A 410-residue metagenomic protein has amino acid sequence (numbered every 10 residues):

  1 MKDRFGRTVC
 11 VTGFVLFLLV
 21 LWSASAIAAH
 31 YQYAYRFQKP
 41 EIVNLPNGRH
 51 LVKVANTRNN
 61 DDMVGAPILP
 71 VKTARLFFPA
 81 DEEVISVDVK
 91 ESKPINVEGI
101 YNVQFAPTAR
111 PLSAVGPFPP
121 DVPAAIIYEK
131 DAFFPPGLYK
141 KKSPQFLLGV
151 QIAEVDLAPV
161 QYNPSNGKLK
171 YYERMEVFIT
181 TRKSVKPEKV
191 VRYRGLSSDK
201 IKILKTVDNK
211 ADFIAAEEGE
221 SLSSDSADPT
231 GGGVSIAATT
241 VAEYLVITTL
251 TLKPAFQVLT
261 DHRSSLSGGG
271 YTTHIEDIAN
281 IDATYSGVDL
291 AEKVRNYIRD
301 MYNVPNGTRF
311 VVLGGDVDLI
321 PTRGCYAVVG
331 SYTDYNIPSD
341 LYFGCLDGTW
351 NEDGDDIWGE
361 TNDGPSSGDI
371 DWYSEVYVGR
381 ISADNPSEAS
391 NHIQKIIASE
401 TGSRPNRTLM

Functional and structural regions predicted by a protein language model:
M1-F14: Bacterial N-terminal signal peptides that target proteins for export
T8, L21-A26: Short, intrinsically disordered, low-complexity terminal segments
T12-W22: Bacterial N-terminal signal peptides
A26-I281, D289-F310: Extracellular pro-sequences of secreted precursors
L245-V246, T284, G379-D384: The substrate-binding groove and active-site-proximal loops of carbohydrate-active enzymes, especially glycoside
V246, L409-M410: Short catalytic-loop micro-motif centered on adjacent basic/acidic residues
P254-F256, D282-V288, D318-C325, V329: Extracytoplasmic/secreted cell-surface and envelope-processing proteins
T308-L409: Surface-exposed loop and adjacent secondary-structure segments within mature catalytic domains
